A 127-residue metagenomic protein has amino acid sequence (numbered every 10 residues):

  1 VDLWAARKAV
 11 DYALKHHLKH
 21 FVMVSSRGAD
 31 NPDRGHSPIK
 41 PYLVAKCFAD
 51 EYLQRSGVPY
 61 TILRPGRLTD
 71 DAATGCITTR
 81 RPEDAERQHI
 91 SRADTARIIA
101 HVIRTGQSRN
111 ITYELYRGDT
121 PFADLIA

Functional and structural regions predicted by a protein language model:
L14-H20, S25-A127: Oxidoreductase cofactor-interface core, primarily capturing Rossmann-like NAD(P)-dependent enzymes
